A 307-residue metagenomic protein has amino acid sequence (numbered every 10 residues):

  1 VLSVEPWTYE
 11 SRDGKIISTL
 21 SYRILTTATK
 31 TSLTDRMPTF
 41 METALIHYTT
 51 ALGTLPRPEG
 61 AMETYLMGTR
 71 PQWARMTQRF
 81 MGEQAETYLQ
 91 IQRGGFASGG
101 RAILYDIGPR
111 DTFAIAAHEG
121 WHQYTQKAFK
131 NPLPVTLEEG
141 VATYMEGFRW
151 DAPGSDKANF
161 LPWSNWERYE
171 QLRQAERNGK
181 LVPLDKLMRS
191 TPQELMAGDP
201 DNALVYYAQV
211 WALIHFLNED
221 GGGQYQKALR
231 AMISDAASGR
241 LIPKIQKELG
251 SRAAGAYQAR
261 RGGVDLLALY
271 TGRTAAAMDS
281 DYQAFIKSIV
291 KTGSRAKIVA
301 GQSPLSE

Functional and structural regions predicted by a protein language model:
V1-T8: N-terminal pre-domain segments of enzymes
S3, T69, A117, N159-P162 (+1 more regions): Acidic, low-complexity intrinsically disordered regions
S11-P134, W150-D151, L241, S251: Juxtacatalytic substrate-recognition/specificity segment
E83-L104, F129-S306: Acidic/His/Gly-enriched intrinsically disordered linker/tail segments that often contain short helix/coil "MoRF-like"
